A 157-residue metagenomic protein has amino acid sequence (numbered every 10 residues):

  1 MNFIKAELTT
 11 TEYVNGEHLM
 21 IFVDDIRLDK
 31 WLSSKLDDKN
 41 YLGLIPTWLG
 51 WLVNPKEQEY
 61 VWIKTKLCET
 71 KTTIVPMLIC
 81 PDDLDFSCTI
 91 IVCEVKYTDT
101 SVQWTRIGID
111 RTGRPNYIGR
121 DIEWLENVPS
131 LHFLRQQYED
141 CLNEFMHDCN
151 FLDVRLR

Functional and structural regions predicted by a protein language model:
M1-R157: Intrinsically disordered, low-complexity acidic regions enriched in Pro/Ser/Thr
